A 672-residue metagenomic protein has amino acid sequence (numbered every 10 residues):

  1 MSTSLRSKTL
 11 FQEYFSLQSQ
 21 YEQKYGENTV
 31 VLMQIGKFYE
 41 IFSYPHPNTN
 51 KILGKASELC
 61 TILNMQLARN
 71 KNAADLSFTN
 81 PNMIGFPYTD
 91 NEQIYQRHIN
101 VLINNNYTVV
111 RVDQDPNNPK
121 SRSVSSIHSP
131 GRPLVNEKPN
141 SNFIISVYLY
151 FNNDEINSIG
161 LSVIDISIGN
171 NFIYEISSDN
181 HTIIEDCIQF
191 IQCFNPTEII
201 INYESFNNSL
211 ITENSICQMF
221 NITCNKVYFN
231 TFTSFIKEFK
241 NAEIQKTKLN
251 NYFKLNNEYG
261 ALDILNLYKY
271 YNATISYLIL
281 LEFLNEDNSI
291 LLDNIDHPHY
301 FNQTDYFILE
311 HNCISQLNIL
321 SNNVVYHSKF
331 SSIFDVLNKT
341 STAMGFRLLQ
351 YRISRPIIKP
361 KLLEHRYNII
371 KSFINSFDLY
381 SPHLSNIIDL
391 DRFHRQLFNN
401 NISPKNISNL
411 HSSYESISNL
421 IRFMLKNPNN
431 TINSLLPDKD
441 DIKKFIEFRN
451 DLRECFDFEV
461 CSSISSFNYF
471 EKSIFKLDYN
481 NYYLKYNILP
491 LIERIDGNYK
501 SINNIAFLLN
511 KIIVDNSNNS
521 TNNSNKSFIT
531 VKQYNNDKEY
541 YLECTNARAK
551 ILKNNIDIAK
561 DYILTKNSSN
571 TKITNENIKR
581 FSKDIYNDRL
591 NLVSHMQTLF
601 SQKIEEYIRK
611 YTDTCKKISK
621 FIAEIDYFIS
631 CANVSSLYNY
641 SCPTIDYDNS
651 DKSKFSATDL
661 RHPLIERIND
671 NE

Functional and structural regions predicted by a protein language model:
M1-R352, K361-I369, D389-R395: Basic, polar low-complexity surface loops/patches
L5-R6, K620-E672: Conserved NTPase motor "head" modules and their coupling/switch loops across ABC/AAA+ ATPases, GTPases, and GHKL ATPases
V31-M33, I529-Q533, T644-I645: Short beta-strand
F38-D75, G160, E198-I200, E204-N257 (+4 more regions): A conserved P-loop NTPase coupling/switch region
V112, L509-D515, N525, S630-S641: Active-site phosphate-binding and catalytic loops of NTP-dependent enzymes
L362, Y367-P382: Long, charged, mostly alpha-helical binding arms that flank functional sites
E364, D496-Y499, N503, S582 (+4 more regions): Alpha-helical coiled-coil heptad-repeat register
S463-L508, K652-K654, T658-L660, I665-E672: Conserved mid-sequence domains
